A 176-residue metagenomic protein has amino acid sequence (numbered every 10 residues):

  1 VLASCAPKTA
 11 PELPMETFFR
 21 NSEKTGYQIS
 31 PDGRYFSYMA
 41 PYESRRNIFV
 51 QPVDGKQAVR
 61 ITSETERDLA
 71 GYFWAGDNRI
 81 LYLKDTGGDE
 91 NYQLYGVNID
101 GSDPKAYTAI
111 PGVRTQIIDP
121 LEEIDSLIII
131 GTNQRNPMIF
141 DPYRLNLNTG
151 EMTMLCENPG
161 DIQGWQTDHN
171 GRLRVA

Functional and structural regions predicted by a protein language model:
V1-A3: Sec-dependent bacterial lipoprotein signal peptides
C5-K24, Q51-D68, N98-T115, L145-Q163: Multi-bladed beta-propeller domains
N21-M39, T65-K84, L94, P111-Q134 (+3 more regions): Conserved beta-propeller blade repeats
Y35-E66, W74: Leucine-rich repeat
S44-F49, D89-Y95, P137-Y143: Structural motif
K84-P104: A broadly tuned preference for mixed-charge, low-complexity surface segments
